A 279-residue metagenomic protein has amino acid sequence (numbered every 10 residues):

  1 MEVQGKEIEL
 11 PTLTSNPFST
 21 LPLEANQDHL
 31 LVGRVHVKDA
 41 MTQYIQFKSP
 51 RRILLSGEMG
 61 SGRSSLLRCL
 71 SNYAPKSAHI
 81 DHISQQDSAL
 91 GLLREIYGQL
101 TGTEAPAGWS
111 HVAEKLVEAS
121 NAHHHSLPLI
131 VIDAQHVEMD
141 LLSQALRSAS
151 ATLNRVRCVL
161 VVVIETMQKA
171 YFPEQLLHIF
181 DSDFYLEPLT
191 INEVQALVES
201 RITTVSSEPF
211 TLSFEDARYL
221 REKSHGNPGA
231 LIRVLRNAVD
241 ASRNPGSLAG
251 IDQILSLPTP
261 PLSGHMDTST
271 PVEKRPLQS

Functional and structural regions predicted by a protein language model:
E2-L10, G60, L66, V205-P209 (+1 more regions): C-terminal alpha-helical "lid" subdomain
D28-M41: N-terminal pre-P-loop "Q-motif" helix
F47-R68: Walker A/P-loop nucleotide-binding motif
I53, N72-Q86: Conserved catalytic segments around the Walker B and adjacent sensor/switch elements of P-loop NTPase domains
G57-M59, D133-L141, A145-Q175: Sensor-1/coupling segment of RecA-like P-loop NTPase cores
S88-P106: Conserved NTP-binding/hydrolysis module of P-loop NTPases
L116-L142: Conserved P-loop NTPase "ATPase switch" module shared by AAA+ and STAND
L186-F214: Conserved small helical "lid"/interfacial subdomain of P-loop NTPases
